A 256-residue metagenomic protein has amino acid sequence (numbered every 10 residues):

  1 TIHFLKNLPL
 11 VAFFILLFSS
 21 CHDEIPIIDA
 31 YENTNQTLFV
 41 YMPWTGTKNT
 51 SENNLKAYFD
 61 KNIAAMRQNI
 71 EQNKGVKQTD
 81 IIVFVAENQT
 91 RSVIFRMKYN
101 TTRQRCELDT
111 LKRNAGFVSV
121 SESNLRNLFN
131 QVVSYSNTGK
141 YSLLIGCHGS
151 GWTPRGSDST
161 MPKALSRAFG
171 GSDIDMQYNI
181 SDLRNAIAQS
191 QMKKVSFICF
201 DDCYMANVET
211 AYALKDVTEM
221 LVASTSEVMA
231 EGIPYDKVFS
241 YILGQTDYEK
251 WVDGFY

Functional and structural regions predicted by a protein language model:
T1-P9, S224-T225: Bacterial N-terminal signal peptides that target proteins for export
L17-S20: C-terminal motif of bacterial Sec signal peptides marking the signal peptidase cleavage site
H22-T138: N-terminal extension/subdomain marker
T37-M42, D80-V85, Y141-I145, S196-F200 (+1 more regions): Structural recognition of the beta-strand scaffold that forms the well-ordered cores of secreted hydrolase catalytic
W44-T47, E87-R91, F117, C147-T153 (+3 more regions): Solvent-exposed loop/turn segments at secondary-structure junctions within structured extracellular/periplasmic domains
T50-E52, V93-F95, T153-D158, T210-A211 (+1 more regions): Short, solvent-exposed loop/turn and secondary-structure capping segments
S150-Q189: A short, glycine/acidic-enriched catalytic loop
V195-Y256: Active-site-proximal C-terminal subdomain of hydrolase catalytic domains
